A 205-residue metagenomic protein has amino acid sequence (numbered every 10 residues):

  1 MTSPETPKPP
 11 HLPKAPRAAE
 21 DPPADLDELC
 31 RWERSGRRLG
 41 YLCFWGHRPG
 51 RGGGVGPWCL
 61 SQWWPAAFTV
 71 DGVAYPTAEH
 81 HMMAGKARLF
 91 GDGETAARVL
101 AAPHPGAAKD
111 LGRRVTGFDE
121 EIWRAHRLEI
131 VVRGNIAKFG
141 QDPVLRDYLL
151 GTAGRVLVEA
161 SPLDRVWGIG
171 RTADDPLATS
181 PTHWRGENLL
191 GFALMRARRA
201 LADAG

Functional and structural regions predicted by a protein language model:
T2-G205: Charged, low-complexity intrinsically disordered segments
